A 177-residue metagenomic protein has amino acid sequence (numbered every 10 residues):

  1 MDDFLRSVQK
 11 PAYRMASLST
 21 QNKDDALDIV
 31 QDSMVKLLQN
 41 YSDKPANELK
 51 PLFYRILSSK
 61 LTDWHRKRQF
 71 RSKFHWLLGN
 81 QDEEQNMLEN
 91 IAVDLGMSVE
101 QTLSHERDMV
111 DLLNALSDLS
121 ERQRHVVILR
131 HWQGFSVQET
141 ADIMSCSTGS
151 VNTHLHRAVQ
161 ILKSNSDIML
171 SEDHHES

Functional and structural regions predicted by a protein language model:
M1, K73-W76, D142-I143, H156-S177: C-terminal edge and immediately downstream basic/flexible tail or linker adjoining helix-turn-helix-like DNA-binding
M1-R14, L18, D24-L27: A short, charge-rich alpha-helical start-of-domain segment used by transcription regulators
Q9, Y13, M34, S120 (+2 more regions): C-terminal flanking helix
N22, S136, S145-S150: Helix-turn-helix DNA-binding motif, specifically the short coil turn and the N-cap/start of the second
D32-L49, R68-Q69: Sigma70-family region 2
S58-L77, H105: Arg/Lys-rich amphipathic alpha helix in sigma70-family domain 2
E83-N114: Acidic, proline/glycine-rich intrinsically disordered inter-domain spacer in sigma factors
V126-R130: A short pre-motif secondary-structure segment
